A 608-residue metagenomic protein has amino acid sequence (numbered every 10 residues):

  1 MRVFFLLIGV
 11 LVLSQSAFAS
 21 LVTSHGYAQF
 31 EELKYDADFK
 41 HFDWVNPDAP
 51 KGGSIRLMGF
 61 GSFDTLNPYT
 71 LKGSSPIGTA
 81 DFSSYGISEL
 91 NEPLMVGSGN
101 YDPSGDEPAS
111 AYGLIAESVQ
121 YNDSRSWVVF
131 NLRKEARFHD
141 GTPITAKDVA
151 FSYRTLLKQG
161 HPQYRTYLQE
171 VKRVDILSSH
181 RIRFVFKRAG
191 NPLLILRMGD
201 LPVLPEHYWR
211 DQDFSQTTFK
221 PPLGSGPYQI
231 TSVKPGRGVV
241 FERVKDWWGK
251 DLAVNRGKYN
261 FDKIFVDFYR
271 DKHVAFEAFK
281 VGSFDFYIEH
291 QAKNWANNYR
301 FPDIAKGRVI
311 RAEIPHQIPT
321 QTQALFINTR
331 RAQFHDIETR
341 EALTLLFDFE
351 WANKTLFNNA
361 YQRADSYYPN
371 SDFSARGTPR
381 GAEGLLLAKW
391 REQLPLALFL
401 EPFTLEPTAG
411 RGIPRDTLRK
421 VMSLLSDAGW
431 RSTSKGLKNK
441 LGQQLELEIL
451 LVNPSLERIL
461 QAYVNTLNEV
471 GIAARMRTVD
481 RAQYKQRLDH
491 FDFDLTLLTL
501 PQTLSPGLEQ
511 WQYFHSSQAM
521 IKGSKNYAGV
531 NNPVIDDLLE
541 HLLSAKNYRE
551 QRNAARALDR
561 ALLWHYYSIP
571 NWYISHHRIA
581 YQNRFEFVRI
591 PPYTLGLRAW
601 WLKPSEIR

Functional and structural regions predicted by a protein language model:
L21-D123, R154, L223: N-terminal lobe/hinge region of extracytoplasmic solute-binding protein
T23, H41, S62-I87, D106-E117 (+7 more regions): A structural "hinge/loop" feature
Y35, V45-P50, S74-S84, S118-P162 (+6 more regions): Aromatic- and charge-enriched surface segment that lines or borders ligand/interaction sites
G59-G61, K234-V239, R243, L345-L405 (+4 more regions): Detector for C-terminal structural segments
P76-D81, Y85-D106, S110-G113, M198-F265 (+4 more regions): Gly/Pro-rich hinge or "lid" segments in bacterial periplasmic/extracellular proteins
N131, R165-R210, S225-K234, T378-R391: Surface-exposed binding/hinge segments that line and control ligand-binding clefts or catalytic entry sites
R133, G249-R300, E341, S455 (+2 more regions): Ligand-site clamp/hinge motif
R173-I176, T231-E242, D267-R331, E338-Y367 (+1 more regions): Extracellular/periplasmic solute-recognition and catalytic clefts
